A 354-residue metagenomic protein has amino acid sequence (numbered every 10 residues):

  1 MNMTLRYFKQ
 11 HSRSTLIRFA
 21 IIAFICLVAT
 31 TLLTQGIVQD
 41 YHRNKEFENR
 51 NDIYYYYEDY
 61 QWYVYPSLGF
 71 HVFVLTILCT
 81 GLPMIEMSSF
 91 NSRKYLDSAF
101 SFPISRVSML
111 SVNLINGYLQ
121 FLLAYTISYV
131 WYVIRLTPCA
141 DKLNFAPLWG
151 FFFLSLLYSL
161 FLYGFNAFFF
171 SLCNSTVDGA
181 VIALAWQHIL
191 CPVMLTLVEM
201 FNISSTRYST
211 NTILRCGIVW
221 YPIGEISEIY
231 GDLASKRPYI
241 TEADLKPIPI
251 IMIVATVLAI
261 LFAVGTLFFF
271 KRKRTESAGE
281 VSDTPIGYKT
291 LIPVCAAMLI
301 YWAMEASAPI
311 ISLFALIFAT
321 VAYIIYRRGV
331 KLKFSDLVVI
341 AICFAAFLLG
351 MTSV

Functional and structural regions predicted by a protein language model:
M1-F24: Aromatic- and glycine-rich beta-strand/loop motifs that create alpha-glucan
Y7, H11-T15, R274-L291, G329-I342: Membrane-helix boundary/juxtamembrane motif in polytopic membrane proteins
C26-D40, V130: Alpha-helical transmembrane segments of multi-pass membrane proteins
G36-W62, P192-D283, L299-D336, S353-V354: Terminal transmembrane helical anchor/hairpin motif
Y57-G69, F73, I115-M194, V198-E199 (+1 more regions): Secretory targeting signals
Y65-Y95: Long, hydrophobic alpha-helical segments
E86-L122: Helix-loop-helix units of permease transmembrane domains in multi-pass membrane transporters, especially ABC
D178-L190, A315-L316, F334-F347: Central hydrophobic cores of alpha-helical transmembrane segments in multi-pass integral membrane proteins
